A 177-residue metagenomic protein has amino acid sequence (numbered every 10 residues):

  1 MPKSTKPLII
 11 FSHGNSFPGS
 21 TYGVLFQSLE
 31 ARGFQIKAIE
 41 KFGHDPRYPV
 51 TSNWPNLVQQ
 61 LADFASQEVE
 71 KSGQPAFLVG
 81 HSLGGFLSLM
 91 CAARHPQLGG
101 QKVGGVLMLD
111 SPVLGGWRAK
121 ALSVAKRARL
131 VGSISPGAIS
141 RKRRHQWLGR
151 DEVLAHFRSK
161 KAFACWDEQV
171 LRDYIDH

Functional and structural regions predicted by a protein language model:
K3-R47: Conserved HGGG/HGGXW glycine-rich cap/lid loop of the alpha/beta-hydrolase fold
P7, P75, G104: Alpha/beta-hydrolase fold active-site loops
F11-G14, S82, S111: Glycine-rich His-Gly loop
V24, M90-R94: Active-site signature of alpha/beta-hydrolase-fold catalytic machinery across serine- and Asp/Cys-nucleophile hydrolases
K41-V79, A93-H95, G99, V113 (+1 more regions): Active-site loop/oxyanion-hole signature of alpha/beta-hydrolase fold enzymes
G80-G84, S88: Gly/Ala-rich beta-loop-alpha elbow adjacent to hydrolase catalytic centers
Q101-H145: Flexible "cap/lid" loop of the alpha/beta hydrolase fold
S140, R144-H177: Alpha/beta-hydrolase
